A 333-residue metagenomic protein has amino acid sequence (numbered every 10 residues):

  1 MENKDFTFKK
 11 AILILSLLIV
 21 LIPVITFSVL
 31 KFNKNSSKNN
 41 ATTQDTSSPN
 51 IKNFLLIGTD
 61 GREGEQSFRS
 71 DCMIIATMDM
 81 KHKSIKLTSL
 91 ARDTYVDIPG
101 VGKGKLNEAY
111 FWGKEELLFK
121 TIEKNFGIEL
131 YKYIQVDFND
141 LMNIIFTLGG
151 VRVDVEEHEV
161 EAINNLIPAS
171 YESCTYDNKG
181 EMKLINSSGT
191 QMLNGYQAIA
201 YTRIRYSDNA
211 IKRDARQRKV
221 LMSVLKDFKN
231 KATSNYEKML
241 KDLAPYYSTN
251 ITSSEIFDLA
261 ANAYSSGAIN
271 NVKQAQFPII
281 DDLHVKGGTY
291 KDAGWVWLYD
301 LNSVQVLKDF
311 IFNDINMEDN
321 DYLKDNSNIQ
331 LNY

Functional and structural regions predicted by a protein language model:
F8-K83, A260-A261, I279: Entry/capping segment at the start of metal-dependent catalytic domains with acidic active-site entry clusters
S47-N50, G64-R69, P99, F111-E116 (+7 more regions): Solvent-exposed, acidic/flexible segments
P49-K52, F68-M73, H82-L90, V101 (+7 more regions): Extracytoplasmic
G61-E65, G104-W112, G127-K132, S188 (+4 more regions): Second-shell loop/turn segments in exported
E63, D93, K120-Y131, V136 (+7 more regions): Structured segments of extracytoplasmic/periplasmic soluble domains in secreted or envelope-associated proteins
E63, T94, I98, G102 (+1 more regions): C-terminal solvent-exposed extensions
W112-Y176, N250-T252, I256: Amphipathic, coiled-coil-like alpha-helical scaffolding segments used for oligomerization/assembly
F146-N235: Flexible, polar/acidic helix-loop-strand segments at domain edges
